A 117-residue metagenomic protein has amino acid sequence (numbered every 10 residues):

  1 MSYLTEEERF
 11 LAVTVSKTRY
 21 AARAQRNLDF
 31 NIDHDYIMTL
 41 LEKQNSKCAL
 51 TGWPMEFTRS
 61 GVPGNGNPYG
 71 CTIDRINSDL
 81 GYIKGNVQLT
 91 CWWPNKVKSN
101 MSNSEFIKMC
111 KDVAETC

Functional and structural regions predicted by a protein language model:
M1-A49, I83, C110-T116: Contiguous alpha-helical segments
S2, S16, S46, S60 (+2 more regions): Generic serine detector
A22, W53, K96: Residue-level marker of positions within ordered structural domains that often coincide with functionally constrained
N27, N77, K96: Short, flexible active-site loop motifs that bind/organize anionic cofactors or intermediates
F30, I37-T39, A49-L89: Histidine-centered nuclease catalytic patch
N31, P63, S102-F106: Residue-level detector of alpha-helical recognition elements and their boundaries
E56-F57, V87-M109, A114-C117: Short Cys/His-centered divalent metal-binding micro-motifs
